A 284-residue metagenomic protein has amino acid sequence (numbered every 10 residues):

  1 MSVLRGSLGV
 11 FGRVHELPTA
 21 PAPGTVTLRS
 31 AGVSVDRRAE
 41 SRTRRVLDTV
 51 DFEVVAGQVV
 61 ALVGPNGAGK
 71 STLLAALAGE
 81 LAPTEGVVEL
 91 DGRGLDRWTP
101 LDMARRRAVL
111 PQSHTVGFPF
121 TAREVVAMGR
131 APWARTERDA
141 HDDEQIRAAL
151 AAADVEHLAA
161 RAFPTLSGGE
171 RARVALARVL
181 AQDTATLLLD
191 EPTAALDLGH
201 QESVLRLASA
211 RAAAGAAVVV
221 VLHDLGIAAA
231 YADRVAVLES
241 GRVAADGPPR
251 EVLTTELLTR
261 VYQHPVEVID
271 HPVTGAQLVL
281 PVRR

Functional and structural regions predicted by a protein language model:
V63-P65: The feature captures the beta-strand-to-loop junction immediately N-terminal to the Walker
A78: Helix-to-loop junction immediately C-terminal to a conserved catalytic motif
G86-G94, M103: Conserved ABC transporter NBD signature motif
A127, H141-L158, D183: Conserved ABC ATPase "signature" region
A162-L166, E170: Conserved ABC ATPase signature
L187-E191: Catalytic Walker B motif of ABC-type/P-loop ATPase nucleotide-binding domains
